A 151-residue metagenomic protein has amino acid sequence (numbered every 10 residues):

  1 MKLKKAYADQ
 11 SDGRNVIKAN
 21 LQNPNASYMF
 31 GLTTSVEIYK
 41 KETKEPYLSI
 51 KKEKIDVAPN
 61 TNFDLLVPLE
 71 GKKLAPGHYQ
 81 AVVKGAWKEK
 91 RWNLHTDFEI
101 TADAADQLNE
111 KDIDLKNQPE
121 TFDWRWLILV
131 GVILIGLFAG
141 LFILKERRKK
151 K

Functional and structural regions predicted by a protein language model:
M1-F122: Membrane-proximal extracellular "stem/stalk" segments of glycoproteins immediately N-terminal to a transmembrane helix
W126-K151: C-terminal membrane-anchoring or membrane-association module
